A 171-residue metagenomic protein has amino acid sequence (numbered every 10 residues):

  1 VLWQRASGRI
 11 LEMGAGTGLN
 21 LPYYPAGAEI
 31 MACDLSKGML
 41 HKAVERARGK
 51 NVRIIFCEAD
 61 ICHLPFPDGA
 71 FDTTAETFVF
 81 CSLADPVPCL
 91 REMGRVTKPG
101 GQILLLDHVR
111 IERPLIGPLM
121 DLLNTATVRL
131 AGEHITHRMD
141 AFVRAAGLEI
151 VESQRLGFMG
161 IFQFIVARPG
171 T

Functional and structural regions predicted by a protein language model:
R9-H63: Class I SAM-dependent methyltransferase SAM/SAH-binding core
E29, G100-Q102: Short glycine-centered segments of the SAM/dcSAM-binding site in methyltransferase folds
C62-T74: A short acidic, Gly/Pro-enriched loop at the edge of an enzyme's catalytic core that lines a small-molecule cofactor
D72-D85: A short SAM/SAH-binding and catalytic strip from SAM-dependent methyltransferases
V87-P99: A short glycine-rich, Lys/Arg-flanked "PGG" loop and its adjoining helix->strand segment in the class I
R91, L104-F162: C-terminal alpha-helical "lid/dimerization" subdomain adjacent to the S-adenosyl-L-methionine
F164-T171: C-terminal lobe and adjacent flexible extensions of AdoMet/dcAdoMet transferase-like proteins
